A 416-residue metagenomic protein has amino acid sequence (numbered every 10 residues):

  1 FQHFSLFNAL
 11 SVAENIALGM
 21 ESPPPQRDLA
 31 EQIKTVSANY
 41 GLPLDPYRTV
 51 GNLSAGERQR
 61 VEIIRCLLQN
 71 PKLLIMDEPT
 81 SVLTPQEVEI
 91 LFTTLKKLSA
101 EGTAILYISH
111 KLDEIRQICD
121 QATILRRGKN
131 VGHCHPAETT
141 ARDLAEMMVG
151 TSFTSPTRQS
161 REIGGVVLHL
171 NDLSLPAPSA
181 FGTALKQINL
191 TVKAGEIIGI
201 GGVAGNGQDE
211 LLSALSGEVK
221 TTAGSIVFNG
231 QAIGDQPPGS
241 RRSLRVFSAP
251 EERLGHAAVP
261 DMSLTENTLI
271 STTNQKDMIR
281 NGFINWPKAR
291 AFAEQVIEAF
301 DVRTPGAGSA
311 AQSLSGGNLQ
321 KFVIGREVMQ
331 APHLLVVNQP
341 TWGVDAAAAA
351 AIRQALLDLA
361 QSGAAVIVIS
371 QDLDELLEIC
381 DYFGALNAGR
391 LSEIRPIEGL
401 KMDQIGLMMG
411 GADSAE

Functional and structural regions predicted by a protein language model:
F1-E416: Glycine-rich phosphate-binding loops of nucleotide-dependent enzymes
